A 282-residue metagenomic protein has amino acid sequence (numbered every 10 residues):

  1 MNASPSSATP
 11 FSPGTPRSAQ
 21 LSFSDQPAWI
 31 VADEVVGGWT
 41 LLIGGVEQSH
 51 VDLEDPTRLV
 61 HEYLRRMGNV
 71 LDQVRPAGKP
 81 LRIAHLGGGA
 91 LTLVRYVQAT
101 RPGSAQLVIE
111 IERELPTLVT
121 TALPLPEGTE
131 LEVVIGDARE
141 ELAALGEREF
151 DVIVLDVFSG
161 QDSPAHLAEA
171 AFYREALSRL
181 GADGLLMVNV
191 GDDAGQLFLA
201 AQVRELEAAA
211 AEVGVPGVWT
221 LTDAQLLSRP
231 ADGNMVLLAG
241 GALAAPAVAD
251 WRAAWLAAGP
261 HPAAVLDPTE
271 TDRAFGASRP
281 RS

Functional and structural regions predicted by a protein language model:
N2, P164, A171-P246: C-terminal substrate-binding/active-site "lid" region of AdoMet-derived donor-dependent transferases
N2-E34, Q48-P56, Q73, L227-S282: SAM/dcSAM-binding transferase cores
S6-A8, K79, A211-V213: Intrinsically disordered, low-complexity terminal tails and inter-domain linkers enriched for S/T/G/P/D/E
A19-F23, E54-R179, Q196-L197, P230: The AdoMet/dcAdoMet-binding core of the Class I SAM-like
E34-V36, A182: Short strand-connecting beta-turns/loops that link adjacent beta-strands
W39-I43: Short polybasic amphipathic segments
V46-H50, F158-Q161, L186, D193: A short, flexible beta-alpha/helix-coil linker loop
G103-A105, G128-E130, D183, V215-G217 (+1 more regions): A generic structural signal for alpha->beta connector loops
